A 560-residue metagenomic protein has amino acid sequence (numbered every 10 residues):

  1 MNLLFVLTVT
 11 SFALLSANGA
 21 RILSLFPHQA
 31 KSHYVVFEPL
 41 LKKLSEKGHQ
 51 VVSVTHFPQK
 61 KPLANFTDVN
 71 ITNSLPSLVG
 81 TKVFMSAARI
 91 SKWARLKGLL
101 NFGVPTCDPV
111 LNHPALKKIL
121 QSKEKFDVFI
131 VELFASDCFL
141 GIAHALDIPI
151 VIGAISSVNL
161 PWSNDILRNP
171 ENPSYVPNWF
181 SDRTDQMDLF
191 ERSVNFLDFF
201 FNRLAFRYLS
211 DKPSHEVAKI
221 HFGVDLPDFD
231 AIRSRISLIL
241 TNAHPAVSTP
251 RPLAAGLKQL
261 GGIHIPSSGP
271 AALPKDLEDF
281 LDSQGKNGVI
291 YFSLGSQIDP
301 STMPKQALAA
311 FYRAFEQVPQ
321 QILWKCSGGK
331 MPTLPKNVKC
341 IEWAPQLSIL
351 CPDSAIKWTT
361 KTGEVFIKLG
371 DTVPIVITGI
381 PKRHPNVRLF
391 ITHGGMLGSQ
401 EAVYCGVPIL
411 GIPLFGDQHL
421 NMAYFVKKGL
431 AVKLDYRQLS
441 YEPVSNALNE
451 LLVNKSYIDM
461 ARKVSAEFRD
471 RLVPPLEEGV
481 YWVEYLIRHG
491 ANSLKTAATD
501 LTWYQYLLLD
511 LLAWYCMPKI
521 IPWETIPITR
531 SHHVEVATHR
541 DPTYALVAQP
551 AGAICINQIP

Functional and structural regions predicted by a protein language model:
F5-A87, Q121-E124, V128-I130, L140-A145 (+7 more regions): Signal-peptide-cleavage-adjacent N-terminal segments of secreted and extracellular proteins
V36-F37, S234-R235, T249-K339, W343-Q346 (+3 more regions): Conserved catalytic-core segment of nucleotide-activated headgroup transferases in glycan assembly
L40, P105-M187, P245-A246: Conserved nucleotide-sugar donor-interacting segment of glycosyltransferase catalytic cores, predominantly GT-B
T81-G141, D185-D230, S234-R235: Conserved nucleotide-sugar donor-binding subdomain of glycosyltransferases
V131, E342-K368, V373-N421: A donor-sugar binding/catalytic signature common to diverse glycosyltransferases and related nucleotide-sugar
S163, E191-V289, K325-G328, E484 (+1 more regions): A nucleotide-sugar donor-handling region in carbohydrate enzymes
F222, I232, L240, G370-V373 (+2 more regions): C-terminal amphipathic helix plus adjacent low-complexity, charged tail appended to glycosyltransferase catalytic
G416-A447: Change "using UDP/GDP/dTDP sugars" to "using nucleotide sugars
